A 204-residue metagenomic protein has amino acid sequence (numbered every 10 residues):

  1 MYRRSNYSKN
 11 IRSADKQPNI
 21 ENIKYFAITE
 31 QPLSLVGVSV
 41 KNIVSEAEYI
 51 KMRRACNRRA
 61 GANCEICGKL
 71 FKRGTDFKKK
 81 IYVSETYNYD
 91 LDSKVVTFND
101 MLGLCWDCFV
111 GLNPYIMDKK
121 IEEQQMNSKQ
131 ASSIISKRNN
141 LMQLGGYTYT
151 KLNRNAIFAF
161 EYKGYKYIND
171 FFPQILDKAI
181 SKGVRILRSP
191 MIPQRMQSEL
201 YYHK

Functional and structural regions predicted by a protein language model:
M1-A55, G61, K69-T75, Q125-K204: A boundary/linker detector
E48-Y49, N88, F109: Aromatic/pi-system hotspot detector in well-structured domains
N57-A62, T97-M101: Short metal-coordination and nucleic-acid-contact micro-motifs, chiefly zinc-binding Cys/His arrays
R59, C108-G111: Short alpha-helical scaffold segments that flank and stabilize functional sites
A62-C64, K79: Conserved active-site beta-strand-loop modules that form the wall/rim of enzyme catalytic pockets and either contain
I66, D107: Short, cysteine/histidine-rich loop/knuckle motifs that typically chelate Zn2+
K69-L104, L112-K119: Histidine-centered nuclease catalytic patch
